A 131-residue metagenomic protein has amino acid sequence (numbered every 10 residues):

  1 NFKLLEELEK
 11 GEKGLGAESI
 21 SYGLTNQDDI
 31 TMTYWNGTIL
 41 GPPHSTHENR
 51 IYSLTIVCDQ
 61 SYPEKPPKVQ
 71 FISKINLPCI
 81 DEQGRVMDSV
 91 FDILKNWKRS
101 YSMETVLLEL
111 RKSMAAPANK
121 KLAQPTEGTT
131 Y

Functional and structural regions predicted by a protein language model:
N1-L15, Q27, T31, T38 (+2 more regions): Domain-scale recognition of soluble eukaryotic interaction modules
S19-Q27: Short amphipathic beta-strand and strand-loop transition segments with alternating hydrophobic
L40-N49, S61: Short, cysteine-centered beta-strand-loop-beta hairpins and adjacent loop/turn segments enriched in charged/polar
V57-P66: Proline-anchored loop/turn motifs at beta-strand termini and strand-loop-strand connectors
